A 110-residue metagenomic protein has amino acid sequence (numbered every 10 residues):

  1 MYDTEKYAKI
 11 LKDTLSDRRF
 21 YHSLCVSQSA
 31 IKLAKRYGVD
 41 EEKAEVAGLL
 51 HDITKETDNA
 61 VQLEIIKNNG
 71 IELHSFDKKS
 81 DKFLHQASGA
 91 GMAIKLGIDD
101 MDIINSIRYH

Functional and structural regions predicted by a protein language model:
A8-D13, R36-H110: Divalent metal-dependent catalytic cores for phosphoryl transfer on phosphate-bearing substrates
Y21-S23: N-terminal glycine-rich anion-binding loops that anchor highly charged ligand groups
V26, A30, G89: Aromatic/hydrophobic pocket-lining residues that form π-stacking "cages" and hydrophobic walls in ligand
